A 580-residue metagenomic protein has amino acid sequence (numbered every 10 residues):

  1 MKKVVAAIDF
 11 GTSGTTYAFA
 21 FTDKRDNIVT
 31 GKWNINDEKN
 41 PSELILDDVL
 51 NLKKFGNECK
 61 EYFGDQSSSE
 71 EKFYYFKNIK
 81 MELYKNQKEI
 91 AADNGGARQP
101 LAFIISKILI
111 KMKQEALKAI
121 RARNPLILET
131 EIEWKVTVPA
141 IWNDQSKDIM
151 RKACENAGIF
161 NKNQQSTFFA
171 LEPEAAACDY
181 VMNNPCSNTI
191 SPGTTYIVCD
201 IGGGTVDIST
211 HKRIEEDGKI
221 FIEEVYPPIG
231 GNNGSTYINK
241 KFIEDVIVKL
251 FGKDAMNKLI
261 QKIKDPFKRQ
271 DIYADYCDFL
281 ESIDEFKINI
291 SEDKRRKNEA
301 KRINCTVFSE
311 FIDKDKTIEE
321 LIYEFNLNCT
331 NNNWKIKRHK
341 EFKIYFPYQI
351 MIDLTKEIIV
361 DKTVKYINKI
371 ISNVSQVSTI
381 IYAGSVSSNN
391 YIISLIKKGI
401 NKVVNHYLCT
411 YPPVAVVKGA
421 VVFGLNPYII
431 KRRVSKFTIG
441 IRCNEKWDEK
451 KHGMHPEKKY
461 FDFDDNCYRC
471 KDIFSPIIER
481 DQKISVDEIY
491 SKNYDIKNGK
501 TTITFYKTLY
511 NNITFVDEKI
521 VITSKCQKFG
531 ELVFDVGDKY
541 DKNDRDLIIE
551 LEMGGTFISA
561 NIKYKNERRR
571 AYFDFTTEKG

Functional and structural regions predicted by a protein language model:
M1-K3, Q164-C199, V414-K431: Conserved phosphate-binding catalytic cores of ATP/NTP-utilizing and phosphoryl-transfer enzymes
K2-I28, N184-E223, R545-Y564: Gly/Thr-rich phosphate-binding beta-strand-loop-beta motif of the actin/hexokinase/Hsp70
T16-V49, E216-E244, K337, Y345-F346 (+3 more regions): Short glycine-rich, Thr/Ser-proximal phosphate-binding strand/loop in the N-terminal lobe of ATP-dependent enzymes
D23-N156, G234-K297: Phosphate-binding loop and its immediate beta->loop->alpha context in nucleotide/phosphate-handling enzymes
W33-I35, T167-E174, N232-G234, Y407-V416: Active-site nucleophile and cofactor-binding loops and adjacent substrate-binding regions of central metabolic enzymes
L83, G95, L126, I141 (+4 more regions): Gly/charged contiguous loops adjacent to phosphate- or pyrophosphate-bearing nucleotide/cofactor binding elements
D313-D361, I430-G580: Acidic low-complexity intrinsically disordered segments
T379-I381, S385-K431: Catalytic phosphate/nucleotide-handling subdomain of diverse soluble enzymes
